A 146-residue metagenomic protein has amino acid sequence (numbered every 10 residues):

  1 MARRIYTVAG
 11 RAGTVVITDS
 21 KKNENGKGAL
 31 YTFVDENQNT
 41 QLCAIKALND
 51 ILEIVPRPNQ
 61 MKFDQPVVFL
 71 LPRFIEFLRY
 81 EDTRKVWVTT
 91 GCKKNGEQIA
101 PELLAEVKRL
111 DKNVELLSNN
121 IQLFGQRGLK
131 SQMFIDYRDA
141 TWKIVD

Functional and structural regions predicted by a protein language model:
M1-L42, I54-R57: RNase H-like nuclease fold core
V16-T18, V68, Q122, K143: Ser/Thr- (and often Asn-) enriched beta-sheet segments in non-cytosolic proteins
L42, K46-D50: Short amphipathic alpha-helical face segments that pack within enzyme cores and frequently flank/anchor catalytic
N49-I135: RNase H catalytic domain
D136-I144: Short, surface-exposed amphipathic charged segments that create phosphate/polyanion-binding patches used for binding
